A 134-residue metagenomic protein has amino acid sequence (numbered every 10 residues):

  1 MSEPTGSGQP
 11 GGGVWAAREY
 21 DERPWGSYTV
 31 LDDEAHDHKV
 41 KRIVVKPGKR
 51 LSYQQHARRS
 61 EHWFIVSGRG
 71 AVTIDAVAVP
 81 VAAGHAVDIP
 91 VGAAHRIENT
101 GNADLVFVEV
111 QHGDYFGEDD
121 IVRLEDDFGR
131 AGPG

Functional and structural regions predicted by a protein language model:
M1-K39, K46, S52, I121-G134: A short, N-terminal "cap"/entry segment at the start of jelly-roll beta-barrel domains of the cupin/DSBH fold
L31-D33, K41-I43, L51-H56, F64 (+1 more regions): Short histidine-centered beta-strand/loop micro-motifs that create catalytic or ligand/metal-coordination sites
K49, R58-R59, V77, A93 (+1 more regions): A generic "binding-loop/recognition-motif" signal
L51, V77-V79, D120: Short beta-strand segments
S52-Q54, V72-T73, I89, H95-G101 (+1 more regions): Short beta-strand His + acidic residue motifs that chelate non-heme Fe in jelly-roll/DSBH and cupin folds
R58-A71, D75-A76: Glycine- and acidic-residue-biased ligand/ion/polar-headgroup-sensing regions
H62, N102-R123: A short hydrophobic beta-strand segment most commonly corresponding to one strand of the jelly-roll/cupin
A76-A94: Short acidic-glycine-tyrosine-enriched beta hairpin
